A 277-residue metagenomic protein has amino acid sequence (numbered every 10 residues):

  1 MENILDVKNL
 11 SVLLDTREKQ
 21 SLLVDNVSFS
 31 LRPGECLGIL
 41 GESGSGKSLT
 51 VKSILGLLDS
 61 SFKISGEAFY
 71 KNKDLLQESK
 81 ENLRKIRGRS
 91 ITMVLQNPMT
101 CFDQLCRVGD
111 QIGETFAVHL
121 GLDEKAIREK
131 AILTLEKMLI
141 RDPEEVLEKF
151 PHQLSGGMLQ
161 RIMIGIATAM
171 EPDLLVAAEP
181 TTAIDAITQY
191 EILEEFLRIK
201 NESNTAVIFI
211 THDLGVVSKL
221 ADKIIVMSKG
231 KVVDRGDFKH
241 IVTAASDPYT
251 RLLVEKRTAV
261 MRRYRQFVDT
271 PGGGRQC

Functional and structural regions predicted by a protein language model:
S61, T243-C277: C-terminal boundary and immediately downstream tail of ABC-type ATPase nucleotide-binding domains
K63-D74: Conserved ABC transporter NBD signature motif
A169-D173: A short, proline-enriched helix->beta-strand linker immediately N-terminal to the Walker B motif in ABC-type P-loop
Y190-S203, G215: Helical segment within the ABC ATPase nucleotide-binding domain
V217-K219: A short, surface-exposed alpha-helical micro-motif characterized by mixed small hydrophobic and charged/polar residues
R235-G236, A244: ABC ATPase "signature
